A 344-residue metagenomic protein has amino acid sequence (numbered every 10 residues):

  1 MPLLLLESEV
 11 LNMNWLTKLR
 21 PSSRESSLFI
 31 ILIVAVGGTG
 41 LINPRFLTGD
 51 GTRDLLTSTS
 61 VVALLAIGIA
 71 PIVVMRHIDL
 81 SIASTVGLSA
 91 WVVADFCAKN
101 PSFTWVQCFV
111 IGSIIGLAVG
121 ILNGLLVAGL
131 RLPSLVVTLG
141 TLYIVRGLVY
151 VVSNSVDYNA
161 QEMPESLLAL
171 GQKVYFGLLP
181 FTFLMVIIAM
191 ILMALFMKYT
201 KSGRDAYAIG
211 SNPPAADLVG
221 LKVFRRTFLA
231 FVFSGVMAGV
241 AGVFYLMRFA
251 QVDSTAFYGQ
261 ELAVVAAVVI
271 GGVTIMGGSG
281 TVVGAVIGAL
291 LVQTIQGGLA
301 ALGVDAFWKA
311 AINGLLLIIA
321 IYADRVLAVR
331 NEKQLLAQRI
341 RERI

Functional and structural regions predicted by a protein language model:
M1-G37, L218-R225, L299-I344: Cytosolic-side transmembrane-helix boundaries in multi-pass membrane proteins
N14-R20, V73-I78, L117-A160, F196-K201 (+2 more regions): Short loop segments and helix-boundary regions at transmembrane helix junctions of multi-pass inner-membrane proteins
I33-P101, L125-R131, V268, G272-V282 (+1 more regions): Single transmembrane alpha-helix segments in multi-pass membrane proteins
I42-D54, V149-V156, V174, F196-G203 (+2 more regions): Inter-helical junctions in multi-pass inner-membrane proteins, predominant in energy-converting antiporter-like
F103-G112, A118-N123, V127, Y175-V252: Helix-loop-helix "hairpin" substructures at the membrane interface of multi-pass membrane proteins
W105, S134, L178-V186, T227 (+2 more regions): Loop-to-transmembrane alpha-helix initiation sites
S134-Y199, R226-L229, R248-F257, K333-I344: Transmembrane helix-bundle core of multi-pass membrane transporters and related energy-transducing complexes
A238, R248-G314: Transmembrane alpha-helical segments in multi-pass inner-membrane proteins
